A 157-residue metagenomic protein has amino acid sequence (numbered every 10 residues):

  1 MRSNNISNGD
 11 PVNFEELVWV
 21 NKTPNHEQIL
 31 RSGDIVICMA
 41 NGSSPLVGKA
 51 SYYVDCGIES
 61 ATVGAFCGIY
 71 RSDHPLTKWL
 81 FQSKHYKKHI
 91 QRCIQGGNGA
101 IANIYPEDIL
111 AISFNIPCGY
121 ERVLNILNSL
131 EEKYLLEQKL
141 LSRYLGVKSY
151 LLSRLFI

Functional and structural regions predicted by a protein language model:
N4-I35, G57-I58: Sequence-specific dsDNA recognition surfaces
S44-Y52: Short, Lys/Arg- and Gly-enriched loop/turn segments at beta-strand edges
C56-W79: Short peripheral tails and domain-boundary helices/loops at the edges of structured domains
I58-F66, I94-E121: A short glycine-rich beta-alpha junction/loop motif
P75-R92: Glycine- and charge-enriched low-complexity intrinsically disordered segments
N115-I157: Amphipathic alpha-helical coiled-coil/heptad-repeat segments
